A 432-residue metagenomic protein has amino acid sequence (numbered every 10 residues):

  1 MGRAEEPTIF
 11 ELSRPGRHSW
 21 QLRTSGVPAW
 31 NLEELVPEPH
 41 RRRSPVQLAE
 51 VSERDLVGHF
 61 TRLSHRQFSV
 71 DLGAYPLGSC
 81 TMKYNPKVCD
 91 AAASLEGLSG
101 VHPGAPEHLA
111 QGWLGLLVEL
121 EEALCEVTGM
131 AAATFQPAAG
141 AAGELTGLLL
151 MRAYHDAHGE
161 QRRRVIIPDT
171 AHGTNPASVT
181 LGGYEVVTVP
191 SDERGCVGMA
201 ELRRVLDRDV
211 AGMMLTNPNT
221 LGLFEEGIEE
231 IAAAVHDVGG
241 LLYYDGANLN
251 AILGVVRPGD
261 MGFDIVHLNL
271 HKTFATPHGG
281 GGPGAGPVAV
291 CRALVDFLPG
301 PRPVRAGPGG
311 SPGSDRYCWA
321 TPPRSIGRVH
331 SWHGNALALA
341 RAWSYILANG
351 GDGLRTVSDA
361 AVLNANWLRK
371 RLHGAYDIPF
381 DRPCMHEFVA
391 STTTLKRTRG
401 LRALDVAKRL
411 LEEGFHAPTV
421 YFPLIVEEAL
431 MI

Functional and structural regions predicted by a protein language model:
M1-G100: N-terminal glycine-rich, Lys/His-bearing helix-loop that initiates the first secondary-structure elements of many
H40-R41, S94-H108, C125-M130, T180-P190 (+4 more regions): Gly-rich Lys/Arg/Thr-decorated short loops/hinges at beta-loop-alpha junctions or inter-strand turns that position
R41-Q47, T216, S344-L347, H386-K396 (+1 more regions): Short, hydrophobic beta-strand segments
F68-C89, Q136-E144, F274-A289, W332-A338 (+1 more regions): Conserved phosphate/anionic-ligand binding catalytic regions in large, soluble enzymes, centered on
D71, A105, L109, W113 (+1 more regions): Short loop-beta-helix segment that forms the pyridoxal 5′-phosphate
G112, A142-G310, R324, G400-L401 (+1 more regions): Conserved PLP-enzyme active-site core in the AAT-like
I265-R397: Active-site C-terminal subdomain of aminotransferase-like
D377-E413, L424, E428-M431: Conserved PLP-binding catalytic core of the aspartate aminotransferase-like
